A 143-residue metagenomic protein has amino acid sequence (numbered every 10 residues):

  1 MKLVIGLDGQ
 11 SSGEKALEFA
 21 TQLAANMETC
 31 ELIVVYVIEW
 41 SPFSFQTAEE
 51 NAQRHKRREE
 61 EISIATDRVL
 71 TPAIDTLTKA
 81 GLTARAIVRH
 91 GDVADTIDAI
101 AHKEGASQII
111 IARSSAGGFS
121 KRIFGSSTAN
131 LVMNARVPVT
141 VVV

Functional and structural regions predicted by a protein language model:
M1, S107, R136: Conserved acidic residues
K2-Q53: Small/aliphatic-rich secondary-structure junction motif
I33-V35, R85-R89, T140: General small-molecule cofactor/ligand-binding pocket signal
Y36, A112-S114, V143: Short secondary-structure boundary segments
Q53-R68: A short acidic, glycine-rich active-site loop that binds or catalyzes chemistry on phosphate/adenosine moieties
D75-I109: Structural beta-alpha unit
Q108-M133: Glycine-rich, Arg-bearing micro-motifs that act as flexible, cationic patches
N134-V143: Short, flexible loop segments at boundaries between secondary-structure elements
